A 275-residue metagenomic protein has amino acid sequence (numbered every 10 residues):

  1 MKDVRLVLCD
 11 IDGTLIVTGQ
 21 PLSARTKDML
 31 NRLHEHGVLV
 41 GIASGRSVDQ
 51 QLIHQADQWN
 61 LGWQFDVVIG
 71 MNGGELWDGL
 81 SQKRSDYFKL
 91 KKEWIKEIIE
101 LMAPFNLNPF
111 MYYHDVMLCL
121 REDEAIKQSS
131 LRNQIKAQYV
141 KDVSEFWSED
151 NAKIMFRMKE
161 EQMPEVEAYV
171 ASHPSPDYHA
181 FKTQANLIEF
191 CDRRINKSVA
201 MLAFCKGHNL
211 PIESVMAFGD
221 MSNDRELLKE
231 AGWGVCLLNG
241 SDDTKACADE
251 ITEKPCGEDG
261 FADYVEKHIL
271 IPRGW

Functional and structural regions predicted by a protein language model:
M1-C9, D28-E35: Non-catalytic pre-domain segments flanking phosphatase-related domains
K2-L6, S23, E189-W275: Mg2+-dependent phosphoryl-transfer enzymes with acidic/Ser/Thr/Gly-rich catalytic loops
T18-L22: Conserved ATPase-coupling elements of RecA-like P-loop NTPase cores
R25-A125: Active-site phosphate-binding/coordination module
G37-G41, F65-D66, K153, E213-S214 (+1 more regions): Short active-site oxyanion
L61-Q64, N72, P174-P176, E230-A231 (+1 more regions): Short, structured coil segments at secondary-structure junctions
L101-F218, S222, L227-E230: Conserved acidic, metal-coordinating active-site core of Asp-based, Mg2+-dependent phosphoryl-transfer enzymes
